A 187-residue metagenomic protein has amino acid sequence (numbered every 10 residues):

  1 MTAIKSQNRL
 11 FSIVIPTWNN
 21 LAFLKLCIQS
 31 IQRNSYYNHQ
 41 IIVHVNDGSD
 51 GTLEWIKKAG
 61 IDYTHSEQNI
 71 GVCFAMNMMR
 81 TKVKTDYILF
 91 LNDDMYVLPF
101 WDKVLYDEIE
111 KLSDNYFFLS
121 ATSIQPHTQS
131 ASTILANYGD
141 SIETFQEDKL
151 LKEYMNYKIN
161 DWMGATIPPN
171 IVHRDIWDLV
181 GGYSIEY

Functional and structural regions predicted by a protein language model:
L10-S12, Q40: Cell-envelope/extracellular polymer assembly enzymes that use nucleotide-activated donors
Q29-N38: Short, acidic, metal-binding catalytic loop of nucleotide-sugar glycosyltransferases
Y37, V45-L53: A conserved acidic beta->alpha catalytic loop
S66-V83: Glycine-rich, basic loop-to-helix element that forms the pyrophosphate-binding segment of sugar-nucleotide handling
I88: Short aromatic/hydrophobic "clamp" motif used to bind/position activated sugar donors
N92-Y96: The conserved acidic donor/metal-binding loop of glycosyltransferases
P99-G139: Conserved donor NDP-sugar-binding/catalytic core segment of glycosyltransferases
L150-D175: A recurrent flexible, glycine/aromatic-enriched loop bordering the glycosyltransferase active site that acts as
